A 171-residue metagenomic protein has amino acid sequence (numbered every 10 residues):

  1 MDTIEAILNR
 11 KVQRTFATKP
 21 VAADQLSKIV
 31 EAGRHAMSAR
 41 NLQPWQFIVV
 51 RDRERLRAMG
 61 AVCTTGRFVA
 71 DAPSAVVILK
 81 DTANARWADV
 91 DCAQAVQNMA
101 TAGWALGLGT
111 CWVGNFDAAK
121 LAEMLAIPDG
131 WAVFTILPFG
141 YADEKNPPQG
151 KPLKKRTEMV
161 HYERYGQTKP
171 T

Functional and structural regions predicted by a protein language model:
M1-T171: Acidic, surface-exposed loops and disordered segments
